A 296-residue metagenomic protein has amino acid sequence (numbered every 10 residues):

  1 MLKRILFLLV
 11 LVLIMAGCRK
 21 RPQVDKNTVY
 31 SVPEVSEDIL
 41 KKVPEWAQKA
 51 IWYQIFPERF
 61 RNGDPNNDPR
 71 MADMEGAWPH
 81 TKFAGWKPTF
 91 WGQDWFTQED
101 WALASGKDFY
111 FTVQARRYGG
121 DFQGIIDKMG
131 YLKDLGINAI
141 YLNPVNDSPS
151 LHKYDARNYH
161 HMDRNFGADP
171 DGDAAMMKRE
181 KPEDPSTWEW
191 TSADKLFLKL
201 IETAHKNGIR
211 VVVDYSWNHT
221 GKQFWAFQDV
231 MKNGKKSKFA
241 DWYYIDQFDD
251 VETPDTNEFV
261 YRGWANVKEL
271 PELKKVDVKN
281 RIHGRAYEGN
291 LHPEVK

Functional and structural regions predicted by a protein language model:
M1-L2: N-terminal secretory signal peptides that target proteins for export/translocation
I5-L13: Sec-dependent N-terminal signal peptides
M15-G17: C-terminal motif of bacterial Sec signal peptides marking the signal peptidase cleavage site
R19-R21: Sec-dependent signal peptide cleavage junction
V24-R210, N218, W225, D229 (+2 more regions): N-terminal structural segment of carbohydrate-active enzymes
H160-P170, Q228-V260: Acidic, His- and aromatic-enriched active-site or binding-groove loops in soluble protein domains that engage sugars
